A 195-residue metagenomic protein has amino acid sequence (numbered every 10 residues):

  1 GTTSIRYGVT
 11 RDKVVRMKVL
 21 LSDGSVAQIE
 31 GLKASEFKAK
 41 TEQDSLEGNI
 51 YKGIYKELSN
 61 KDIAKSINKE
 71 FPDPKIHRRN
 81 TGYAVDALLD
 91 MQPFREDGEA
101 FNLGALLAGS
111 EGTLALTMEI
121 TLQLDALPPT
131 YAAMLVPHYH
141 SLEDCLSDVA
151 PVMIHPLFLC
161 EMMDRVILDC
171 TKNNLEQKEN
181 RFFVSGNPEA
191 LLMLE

Functional and structural regions predicted by a protein language model:
G1-E143: FAD-binding subdomain of flavoenzyme oxidoreductases
F37, I120-D125, L146, M153-E195: Terminal amphipathic helices with adjacent charged low-complexity linkers/tails
Y83-D86, A150, L192: Active-site-proximal helix/loop capping residues that flank conserved catalytic or ligand/cofactor
A108-G109, A150-I154: Short, intrinsically disordered, mixed-charge
